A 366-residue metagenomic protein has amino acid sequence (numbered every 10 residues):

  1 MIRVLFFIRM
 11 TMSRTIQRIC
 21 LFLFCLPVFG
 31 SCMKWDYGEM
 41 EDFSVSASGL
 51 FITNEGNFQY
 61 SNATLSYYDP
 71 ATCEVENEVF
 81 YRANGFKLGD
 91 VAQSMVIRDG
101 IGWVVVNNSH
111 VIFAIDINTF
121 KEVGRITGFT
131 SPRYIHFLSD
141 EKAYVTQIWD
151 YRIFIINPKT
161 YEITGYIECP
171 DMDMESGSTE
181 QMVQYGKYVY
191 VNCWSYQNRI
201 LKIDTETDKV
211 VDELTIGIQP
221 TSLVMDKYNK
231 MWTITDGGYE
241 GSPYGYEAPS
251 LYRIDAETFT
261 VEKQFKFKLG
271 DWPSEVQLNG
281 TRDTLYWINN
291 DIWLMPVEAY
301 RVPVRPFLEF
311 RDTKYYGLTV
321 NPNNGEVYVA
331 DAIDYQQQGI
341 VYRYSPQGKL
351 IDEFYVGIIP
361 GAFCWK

Functional and structural regions predicted by a protein language model:
F7-C20: Bacterial N-terminal signal peptides that target proteins for export
V28-S31: C-terminal motif of bacterial Sec signal peptides marking the signal peptidase cleavage site
M33-K366: Predominantly soluble domains enriched in secretory-pathway, periplasmic, or organellar proteins
